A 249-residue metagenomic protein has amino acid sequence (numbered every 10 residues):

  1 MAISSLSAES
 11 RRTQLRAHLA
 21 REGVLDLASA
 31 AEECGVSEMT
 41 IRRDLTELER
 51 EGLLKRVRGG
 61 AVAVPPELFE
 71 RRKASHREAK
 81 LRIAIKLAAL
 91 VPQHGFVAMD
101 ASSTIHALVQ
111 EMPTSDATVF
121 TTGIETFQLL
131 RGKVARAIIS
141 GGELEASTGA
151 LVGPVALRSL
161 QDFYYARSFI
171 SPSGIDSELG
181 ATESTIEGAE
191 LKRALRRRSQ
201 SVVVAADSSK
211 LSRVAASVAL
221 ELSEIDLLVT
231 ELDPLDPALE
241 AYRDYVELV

Functional and structural regions predicted by a protein language model:
A2-A17, R21-A30, R50, A79 (+1 more regions): Conserved phosphate- and dinucleotide-binding cores of soluble alpha/beta proteins, encompassing both enzyme active
A2-S103, V109-T114, T118, I124 (+1 more regions): HTH-adjacent hinge/linker in prokaryotic transcriptional regulators
